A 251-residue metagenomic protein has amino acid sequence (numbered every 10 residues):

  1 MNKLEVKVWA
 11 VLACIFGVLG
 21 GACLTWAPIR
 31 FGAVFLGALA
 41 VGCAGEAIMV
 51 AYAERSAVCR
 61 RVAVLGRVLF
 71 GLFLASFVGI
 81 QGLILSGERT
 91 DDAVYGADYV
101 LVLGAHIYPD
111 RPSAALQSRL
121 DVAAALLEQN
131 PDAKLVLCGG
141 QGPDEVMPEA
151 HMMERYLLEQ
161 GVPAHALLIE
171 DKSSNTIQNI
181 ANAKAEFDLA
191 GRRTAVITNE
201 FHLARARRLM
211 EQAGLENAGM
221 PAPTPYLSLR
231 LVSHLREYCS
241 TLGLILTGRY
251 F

Functional and structural regions predicted by a protein language model:
M1-N2: Short, Lys/Arg-rich, polar N-terminal cytosolic tail immediately upstream of the first transmembrane signal-anchor
E5-Y52: Membrane-embedded alpha-helical segments of integral membrane proteins
G21-W26, I48-Y52, V78-G82, S86 (+2 more regions): Structural signature of transmembrane alpha-helix termini at the membrane-water interface
Y52-V62: Membrane-helix interface/capping segments
R60-L83: Internal/C-terminal transmembrane anchor helices
V78-R236: A structural signal for short, hydrophobic/glycine-enriched beta-strand patches
R230-Y250: A transmembrane-helix-recognition feature enriched in membrane-embedded lipid enzymes and envelope glyco-/phospholipid
